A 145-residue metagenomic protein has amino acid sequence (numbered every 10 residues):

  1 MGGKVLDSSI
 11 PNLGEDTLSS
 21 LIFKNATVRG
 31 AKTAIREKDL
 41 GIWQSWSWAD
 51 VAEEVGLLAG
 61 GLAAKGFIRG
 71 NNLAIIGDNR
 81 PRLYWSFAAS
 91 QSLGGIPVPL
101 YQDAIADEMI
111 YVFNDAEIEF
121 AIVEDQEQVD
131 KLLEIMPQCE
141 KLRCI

Functional and structural regions predicted by a protein language model:
M1-W46, D50-K65, R69, F87 (+1 more regions): N-lobe entry segment of adenylate-forming
D16-T17, E53, P81, A104 (+1 more regions): Residue-level recognition of alpha-helix initiation/capping sites
T17, N72, E108: Amphipathic alpha-helical recognition patches that constitute DNA-binding helices
I42-Q44, A59-A104: Conserved AMP-binding/adenylate-forming
E53, I75, Y111: DNA-binding alpha-helical recognition surfaces that contact promoter or target DNA
V55, L83, M109: Aromatic/hydrophobic pocket-lining residues that form the small-molecule binding cavity in soluble enzyme cores
A64, S92-I145: Structural core segment of the AMP-binding/adenylate-forming
